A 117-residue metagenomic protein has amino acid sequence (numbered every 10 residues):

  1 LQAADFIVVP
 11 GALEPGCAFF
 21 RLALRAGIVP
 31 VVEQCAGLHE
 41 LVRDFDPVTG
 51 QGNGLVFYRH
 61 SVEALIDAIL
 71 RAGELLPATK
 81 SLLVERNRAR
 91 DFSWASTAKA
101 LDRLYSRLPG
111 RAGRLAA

Functional and structural regions predicted by a protein language model:
Q2-L82, R88-D91, R103: Catalytic binding pocket for nucleotide-activated donors in carbohydrate/polymer assembly enzymes
A95-A117: C-terminal alpha-helical cap of glycosyltransferases
